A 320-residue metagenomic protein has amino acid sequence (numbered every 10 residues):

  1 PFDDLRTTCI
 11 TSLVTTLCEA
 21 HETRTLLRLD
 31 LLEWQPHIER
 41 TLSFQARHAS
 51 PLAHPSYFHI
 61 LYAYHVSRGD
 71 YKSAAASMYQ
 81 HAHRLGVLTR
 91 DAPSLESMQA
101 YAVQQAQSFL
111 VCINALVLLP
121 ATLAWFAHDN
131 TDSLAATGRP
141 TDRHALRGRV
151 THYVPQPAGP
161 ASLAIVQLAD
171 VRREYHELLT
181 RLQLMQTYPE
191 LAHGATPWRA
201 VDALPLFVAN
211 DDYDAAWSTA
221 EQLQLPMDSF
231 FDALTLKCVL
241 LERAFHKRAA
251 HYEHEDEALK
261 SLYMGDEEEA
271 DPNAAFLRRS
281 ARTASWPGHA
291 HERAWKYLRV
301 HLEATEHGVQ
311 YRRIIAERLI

Functional and structural regions predicted by a protein language model:
P1-I320: Extended alpha-helical assembly domains of large eukaryotic scaffold proteins
